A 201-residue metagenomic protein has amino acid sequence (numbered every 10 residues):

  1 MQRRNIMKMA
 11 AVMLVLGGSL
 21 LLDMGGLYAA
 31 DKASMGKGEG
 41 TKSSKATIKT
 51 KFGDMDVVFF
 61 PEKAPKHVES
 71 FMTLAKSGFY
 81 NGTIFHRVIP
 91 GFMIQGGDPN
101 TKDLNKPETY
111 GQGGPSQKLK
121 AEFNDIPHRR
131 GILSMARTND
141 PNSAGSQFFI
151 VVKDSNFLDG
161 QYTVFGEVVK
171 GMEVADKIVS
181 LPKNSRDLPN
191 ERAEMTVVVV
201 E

Functional and structural regions predicted by a protein language model:
Q2-E201: Cyclophilin-like peptidyl-prolyl cis-trans isomerases
